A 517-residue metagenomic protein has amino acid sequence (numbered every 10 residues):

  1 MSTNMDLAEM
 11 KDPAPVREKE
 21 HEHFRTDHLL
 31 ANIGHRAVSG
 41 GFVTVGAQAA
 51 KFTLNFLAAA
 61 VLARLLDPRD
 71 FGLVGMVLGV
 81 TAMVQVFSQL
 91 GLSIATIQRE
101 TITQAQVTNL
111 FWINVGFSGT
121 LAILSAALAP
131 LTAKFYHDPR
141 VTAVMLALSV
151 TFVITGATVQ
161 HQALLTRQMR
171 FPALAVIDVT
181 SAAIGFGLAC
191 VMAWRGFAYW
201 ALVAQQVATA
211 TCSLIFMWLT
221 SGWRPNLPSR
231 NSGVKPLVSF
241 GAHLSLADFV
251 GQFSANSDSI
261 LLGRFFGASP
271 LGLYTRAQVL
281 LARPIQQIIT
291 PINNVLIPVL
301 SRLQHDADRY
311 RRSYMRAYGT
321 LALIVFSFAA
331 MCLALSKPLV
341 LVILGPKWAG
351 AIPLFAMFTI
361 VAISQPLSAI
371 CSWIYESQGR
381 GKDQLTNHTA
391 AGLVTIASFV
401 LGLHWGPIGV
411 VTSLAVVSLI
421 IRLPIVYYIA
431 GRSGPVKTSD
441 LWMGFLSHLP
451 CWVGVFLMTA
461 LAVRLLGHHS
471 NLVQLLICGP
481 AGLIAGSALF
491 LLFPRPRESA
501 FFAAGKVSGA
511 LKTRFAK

Functional and structural regions predicted by a protein language model:
M1-F56, I94-I97, T101-W112, P139-T142 (+4 more regions): N-terminal membrane topogenesis motif
S2-R25, F56, W112-H137, T142-L146 (+6 more regions): Alpha-helical transmembrane segments of multi-pass membrane transport and lipid-handling proteins
T3, M10-E22, L124, A390-V394 (+3 more regions): Transmembrane alpha-helical segments of multi-pass transport proteins
A14, E18-I33, P172, I215-I260 (+2 more regions): Interhelical loop/hinge segments that connect adjacent transmembrane helices in multipass membrane
H28, K51-N55, A59, L78-T81 (+12 more regions): Short runs within selected transmembrane alpha-helices of multi-pass transporters and secretion channels
G40-N55, L202-Q205, T209, S213 (+6 more regions): Transmembrane helical elements of multi-pass membrane transporters/channels
L57-Q85, T142-A143, K235-F240, L244 (+4 more regions): Interfacial/gating helices of multi-pass transporter permease domains
F87-Q104, T166-R167, A277, L281-V325 (+1 more regions): Helix-loop junctions and terminal segments of transmembrane helices in multi-pass membrane transport/translocation
